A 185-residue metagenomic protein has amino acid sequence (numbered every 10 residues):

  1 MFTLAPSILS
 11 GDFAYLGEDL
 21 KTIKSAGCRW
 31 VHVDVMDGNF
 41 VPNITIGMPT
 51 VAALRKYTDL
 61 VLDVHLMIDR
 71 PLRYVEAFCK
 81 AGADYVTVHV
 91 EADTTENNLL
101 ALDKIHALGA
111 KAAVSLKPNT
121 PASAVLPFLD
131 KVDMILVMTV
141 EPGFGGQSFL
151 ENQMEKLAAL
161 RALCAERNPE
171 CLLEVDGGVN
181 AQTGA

Functional and structural regions predicted by a protein language model:
M1-T87, A92-L100, K104-A107, K111-A112 (+4 more regions): Conserved N-terminal beta1-alpha1 strand-loop-helix module at the mouth
H89-E91, M138-E141: Short beta->alpha connector loops at strand-helix junctions that form conserved, small/polar/Pro-enriched
T95, P121, G143-F144: Short glycine-rich, flexible loops that bind phosphorylated cofactors or substrates
V114-L116: Short, hydrophobic beta-strand segments that form beta-sheet elements in well-ordered domains
N119-P121, N180: Short acidic loop-to-helix transition motifs that present clustered carboxylates
